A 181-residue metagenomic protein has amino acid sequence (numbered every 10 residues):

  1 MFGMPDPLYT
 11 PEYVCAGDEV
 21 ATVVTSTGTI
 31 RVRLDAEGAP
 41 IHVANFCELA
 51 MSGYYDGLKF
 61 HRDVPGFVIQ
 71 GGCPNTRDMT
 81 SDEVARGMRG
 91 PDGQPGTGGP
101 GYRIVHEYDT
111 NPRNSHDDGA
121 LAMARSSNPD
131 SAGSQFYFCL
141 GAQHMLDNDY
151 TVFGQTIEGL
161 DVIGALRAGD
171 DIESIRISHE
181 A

Functional and structural regions predicted by a protein language model:
M1-A181: Cyclophilin-like peptidyl-prolyl cis-trans isomerases
